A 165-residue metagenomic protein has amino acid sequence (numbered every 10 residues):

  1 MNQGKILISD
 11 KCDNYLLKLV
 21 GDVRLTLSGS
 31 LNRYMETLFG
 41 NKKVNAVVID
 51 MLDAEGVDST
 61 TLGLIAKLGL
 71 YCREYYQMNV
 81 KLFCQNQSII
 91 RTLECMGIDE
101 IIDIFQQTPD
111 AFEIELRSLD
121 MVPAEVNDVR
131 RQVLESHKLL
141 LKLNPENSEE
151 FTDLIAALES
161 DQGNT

Functional and structural regions predicted by a protein language model:
M1-D53, Y71-T165: STAS-like cytosolic regulatory interaction modules
G56: Residues immediately C-terminal
I65-G69: Histidine-anchored nucleotide/phosphate-binding helix
